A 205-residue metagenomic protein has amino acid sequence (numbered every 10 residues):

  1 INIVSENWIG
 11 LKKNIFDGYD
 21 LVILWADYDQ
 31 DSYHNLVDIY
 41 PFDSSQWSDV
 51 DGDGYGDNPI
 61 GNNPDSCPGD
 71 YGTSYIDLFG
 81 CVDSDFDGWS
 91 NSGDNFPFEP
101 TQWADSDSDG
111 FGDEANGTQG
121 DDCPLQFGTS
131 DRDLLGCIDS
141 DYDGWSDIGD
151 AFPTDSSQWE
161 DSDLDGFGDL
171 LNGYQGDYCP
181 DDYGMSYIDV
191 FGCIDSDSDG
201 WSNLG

Functional and structural regions predicted by a protein language model:
K12-K13: N-terminal propeptides/leader regions of secreted preproproteins that are proteolytically removed before maturation
L21-G205: Extracellular calcium-associated, cysteine-rich motifs in secreted modular proteins
